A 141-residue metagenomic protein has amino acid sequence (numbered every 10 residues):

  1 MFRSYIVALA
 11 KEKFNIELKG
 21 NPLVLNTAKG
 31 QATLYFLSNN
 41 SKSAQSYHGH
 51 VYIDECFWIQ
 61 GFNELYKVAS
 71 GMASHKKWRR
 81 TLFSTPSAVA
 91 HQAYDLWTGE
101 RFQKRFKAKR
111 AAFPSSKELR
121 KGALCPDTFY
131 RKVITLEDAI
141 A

Functional and structural regions predicted by a protein language model:
M1-A141: Phosphate/NTP-binding elements of NTP-utilizing enzymes
